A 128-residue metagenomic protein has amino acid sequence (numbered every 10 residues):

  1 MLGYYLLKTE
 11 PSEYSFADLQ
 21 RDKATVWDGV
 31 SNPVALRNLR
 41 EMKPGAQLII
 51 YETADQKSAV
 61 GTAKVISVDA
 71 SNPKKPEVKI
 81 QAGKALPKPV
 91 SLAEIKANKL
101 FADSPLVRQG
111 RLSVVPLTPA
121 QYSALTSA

Functional and structural regions predicted by a protein language model:
M1-E13, S31, A70-A128: Contiguous surface segments at macromolecular interaction interfaces
M1-M42: Compositionally biased, charged N-terminal/linker segments
I49-I50, K64: Hydrophobic beta-strand signal
Y51-K57: Short, charged beta-turn/beta-strand-edge "cap" motif at the junction between a beta-strand and an adjacent loop
S58-D69: Short beta-strand-centered aromatic/proline hotspots
